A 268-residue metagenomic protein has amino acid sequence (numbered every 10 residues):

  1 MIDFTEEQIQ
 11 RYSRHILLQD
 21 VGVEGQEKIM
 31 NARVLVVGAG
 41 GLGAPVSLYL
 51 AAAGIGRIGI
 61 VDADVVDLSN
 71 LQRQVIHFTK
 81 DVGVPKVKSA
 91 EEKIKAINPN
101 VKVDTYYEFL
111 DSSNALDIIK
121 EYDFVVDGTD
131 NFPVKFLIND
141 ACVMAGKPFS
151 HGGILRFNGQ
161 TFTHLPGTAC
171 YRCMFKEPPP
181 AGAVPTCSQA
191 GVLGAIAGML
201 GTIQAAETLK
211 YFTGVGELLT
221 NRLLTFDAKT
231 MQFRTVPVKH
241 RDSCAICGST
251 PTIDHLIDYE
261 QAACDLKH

Functional and structural regions predicted by a protein language model:
M1-H268: Adenine nucleotide-associated cytosolic modules
